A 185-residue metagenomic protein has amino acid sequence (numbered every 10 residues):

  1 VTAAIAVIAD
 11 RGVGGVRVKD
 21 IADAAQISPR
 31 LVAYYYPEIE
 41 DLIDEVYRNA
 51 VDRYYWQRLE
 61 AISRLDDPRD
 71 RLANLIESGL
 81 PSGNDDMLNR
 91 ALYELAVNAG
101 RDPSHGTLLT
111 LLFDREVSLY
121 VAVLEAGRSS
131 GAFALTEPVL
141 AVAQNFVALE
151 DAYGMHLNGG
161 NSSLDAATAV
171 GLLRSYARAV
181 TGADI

Functional and structural regions predicted by a protein language model:
A3-D10, Q57, A61, A91 (+2 more regions): Solvent-exposed, amphipathic alpha-helical segments
V7-D41, E45: Helix-turn-helix
D10-G14, R64-L65, S130: Short coil/turn segments at alpha/beta junctions that flank glycine-rich nucleotide-binding fingerprints
E45, W56-N89, V139-F146, V170: Hydrophobic alpha-helical connector segments
R48-Y54: Short, basic, alpha-helical segments at the C-terminal edge of helix-turn-helix-like DNA-binding modules
Y55-W56, E60, N84-A91, P103-S130 (+2 more regions): Amphipathic alpha-helical packing segments from all-alpha helical-bundle domains
A61, E77-G83, A91-D102, S175-V180: Helix-loop "lid/cap" segments that line or gate small-molecule binding pockets
H105-T110, D114, R128-V180, D184-I185: Hydrophobic/aromatic-rich alpha-helical bundle segments in the mid-to-C-terminal region
